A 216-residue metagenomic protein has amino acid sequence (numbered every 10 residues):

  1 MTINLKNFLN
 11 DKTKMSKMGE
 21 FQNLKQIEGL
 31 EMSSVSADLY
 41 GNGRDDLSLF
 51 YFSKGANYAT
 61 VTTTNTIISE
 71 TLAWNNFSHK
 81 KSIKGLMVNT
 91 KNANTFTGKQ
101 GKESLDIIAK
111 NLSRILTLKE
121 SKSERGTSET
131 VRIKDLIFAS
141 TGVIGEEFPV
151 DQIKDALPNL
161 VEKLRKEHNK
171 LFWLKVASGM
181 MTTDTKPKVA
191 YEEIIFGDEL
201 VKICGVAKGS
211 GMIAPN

Functional and structural regions predicted by a protein language model:
M1-N65: N-terminal amphipathic/basic leader segments beginning at the initiator methionine
S48-Y51, A73, L86-N89, I137: Short, conserved beta-strand segments within well-ordered enzyme catalytic domains that often line or immediately flank
N57, V61-S78, T182-F196, V201: Glycine-rich oxoanion-binding loops at beta->alpha junctions
N57-A59, K81, N94-T97, G145-F148: Short active-site-adjacent helix-start/loop capping segments
S82-N89, N216: Residues forming anionic-ligand binding surfaces in small-molecule and nucleic-acid pockets of primarily soluble enzymes
T90-L118: Alpha-helical support elements that line or immediately flank enzyme active sites and cofactor-binding pockets
N111-T117, I133-N216: Glycine-rich, mobile lid/loop segments that gate access to catalytic sites or pores
L118-R132: Intrinsic disorder/low-complexity segments
